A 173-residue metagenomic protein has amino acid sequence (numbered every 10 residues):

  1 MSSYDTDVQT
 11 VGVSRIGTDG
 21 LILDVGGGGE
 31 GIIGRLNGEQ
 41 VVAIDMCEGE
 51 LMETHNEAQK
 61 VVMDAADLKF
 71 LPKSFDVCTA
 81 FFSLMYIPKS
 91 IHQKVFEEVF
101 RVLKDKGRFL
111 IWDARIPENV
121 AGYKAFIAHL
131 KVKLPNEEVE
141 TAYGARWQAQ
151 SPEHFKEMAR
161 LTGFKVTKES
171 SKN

Functional and structural regions predicted by a protein language model:
S2-D19: Conserved alpha-helix/loop element of class I SAM-dependent methyltransferases that forms part of the SAM/SAH-binding
L21, Q40, R108, K165: Residues at the starts of beta-strands that form the adenosine-phosphate
L23-D67: Class I SAM-dependent methyltransferase SAM/SAH-binding core
I32, A114-L161, T167-S170: C-terminal alpha-helical "lid/dimerization" subdomain adjacent to the S-adenosyl-L-methionine
A66-C78: A short acidic, Gly/Pro-enriched loop at the edge of an enzyme's catalytic core that lines a small-molecule cofactor
V77-I91: A short SAM/SAH-binding and catalytic strip from SAM-dependent methyltransferases
Q93-D105: A short glycine-rich, Lys/Arg-flanked "PGG" loop and its adjoining helix->strand segment in the class I
K106-A114: Conserved beta-strand signature within the Rossmann-like core of class I S-adenosyl-L-methionine
